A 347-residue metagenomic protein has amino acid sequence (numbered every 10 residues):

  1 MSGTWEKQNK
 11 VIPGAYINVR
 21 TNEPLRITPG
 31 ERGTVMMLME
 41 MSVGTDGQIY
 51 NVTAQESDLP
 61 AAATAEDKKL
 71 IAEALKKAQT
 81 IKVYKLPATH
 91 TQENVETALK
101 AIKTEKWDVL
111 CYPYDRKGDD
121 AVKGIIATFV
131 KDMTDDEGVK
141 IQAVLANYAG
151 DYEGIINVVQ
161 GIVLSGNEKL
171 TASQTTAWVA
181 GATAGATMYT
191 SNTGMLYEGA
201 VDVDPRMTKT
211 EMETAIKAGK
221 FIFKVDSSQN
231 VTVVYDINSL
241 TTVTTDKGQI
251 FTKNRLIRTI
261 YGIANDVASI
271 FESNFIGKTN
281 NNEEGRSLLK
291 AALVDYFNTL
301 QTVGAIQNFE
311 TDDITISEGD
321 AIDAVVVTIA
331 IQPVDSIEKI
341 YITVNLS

Functional and structural regions predicted by a protein language model:
M1-S347: Surface-exposed assembly/interface segments
